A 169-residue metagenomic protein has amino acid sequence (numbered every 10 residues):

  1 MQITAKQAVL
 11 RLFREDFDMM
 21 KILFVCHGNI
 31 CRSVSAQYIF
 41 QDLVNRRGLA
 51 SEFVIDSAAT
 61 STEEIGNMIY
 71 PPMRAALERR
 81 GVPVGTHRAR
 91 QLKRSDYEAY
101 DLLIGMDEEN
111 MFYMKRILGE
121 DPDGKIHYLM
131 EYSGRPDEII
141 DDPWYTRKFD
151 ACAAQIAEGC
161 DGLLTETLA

Functional and structural regions predicted by a protein language model:
I3-A99, T165-A169: Conserved active-site segments centered on acidic
C26, L77, I104-G105, I156: Hydrophobic structural packing positions in well-ordered secondary structure
S33, M106-D107: Replace "coordinates the UDP/GDP/TDP-sugar" with "coordinates nucleotide-activated sugar donors
L102, E108-A169: Phosphate-binding/catalytic loops
